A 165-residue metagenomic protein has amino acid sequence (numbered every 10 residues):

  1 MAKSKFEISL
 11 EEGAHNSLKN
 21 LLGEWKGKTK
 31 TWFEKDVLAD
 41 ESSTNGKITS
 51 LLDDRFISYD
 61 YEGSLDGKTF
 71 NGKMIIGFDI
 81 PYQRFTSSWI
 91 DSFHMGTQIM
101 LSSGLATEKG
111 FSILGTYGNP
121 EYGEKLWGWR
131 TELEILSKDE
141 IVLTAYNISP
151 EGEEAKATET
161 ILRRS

Functional and structural regions predicted by a protein language model:
M1-S165: Hydrophobic small-molecule pocket/channel-lining residues, especially in calycin-type beta-barrels
